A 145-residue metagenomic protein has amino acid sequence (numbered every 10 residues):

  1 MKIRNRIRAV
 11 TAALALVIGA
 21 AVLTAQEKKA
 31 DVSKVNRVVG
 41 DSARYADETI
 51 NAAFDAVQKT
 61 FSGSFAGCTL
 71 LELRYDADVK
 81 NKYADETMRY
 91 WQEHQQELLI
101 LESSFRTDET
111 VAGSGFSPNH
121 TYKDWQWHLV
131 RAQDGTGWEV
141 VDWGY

Functional and structural regions predicted by a protein language model:
M1-A13: N-terminal Sec-pathway targeting helices
R6-A9, I18-A112, P118-T121: Flexible low-complexity loop/turn motifs enriched in small/helix-breaking residues
L16-G19, G137-E139: Extracellular, surface-exposed passenger/stalk and repeat segments of large secreted bacterial proteins
S114-S117, D142-G144: "Short basic amphipathic alpha-helical interaction patches in structured regions
Y122-Y145: Short beta-strand edge/turn micro-motifs at domain boundaries
